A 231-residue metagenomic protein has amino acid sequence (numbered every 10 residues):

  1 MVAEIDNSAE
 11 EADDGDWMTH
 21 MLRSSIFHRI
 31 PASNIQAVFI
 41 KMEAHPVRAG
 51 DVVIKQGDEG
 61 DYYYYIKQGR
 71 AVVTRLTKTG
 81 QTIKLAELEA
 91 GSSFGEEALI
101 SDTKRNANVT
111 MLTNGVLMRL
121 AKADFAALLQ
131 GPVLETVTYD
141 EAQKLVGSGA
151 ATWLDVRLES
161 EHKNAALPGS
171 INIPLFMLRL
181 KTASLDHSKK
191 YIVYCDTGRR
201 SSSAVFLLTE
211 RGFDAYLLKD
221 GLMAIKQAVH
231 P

Functional and structural regions predicted by a protein language model:
M1-N164, M177-R179, R200-K219, M223 (+1 more regions): Cytosolic regulatory regions built on CNB/CRP/Popeye-like sensor folds
H162-P168, L185, A228: Short loop/helix-cap segments at secondary-structure boundaries that form the rim of catalytic
G169-I192: Helix-loop module immediately N-terminal to the HCX5R catalytic loop in PTP-like cysteine phosphatase domains
